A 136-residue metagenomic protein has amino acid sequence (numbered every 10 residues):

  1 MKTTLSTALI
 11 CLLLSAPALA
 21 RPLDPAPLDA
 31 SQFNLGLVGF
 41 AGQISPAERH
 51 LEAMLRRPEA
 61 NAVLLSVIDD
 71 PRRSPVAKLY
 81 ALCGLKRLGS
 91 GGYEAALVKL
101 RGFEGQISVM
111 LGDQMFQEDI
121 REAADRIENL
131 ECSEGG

Functional and structural regions predicted by a protein language model:
M1-L5: Positively charged n-region of N-terminal signal peptides that target proteins for export
T7-A16: Bacterial N-terminal signal peptides
R21-P27, A124-G136: Terminal, non-catalytic domain-edge segments
R21-Q32, R57-I68, S90-E104: Amphipathic alpha-helical scaffolding segments comprising HEAT/armadillo-like alpha-solenoid repeats
L35-R56, K78-L88, V109-E131: Structural detector for internal amphipathic alpha-helices that build alpha-solenoid repeat scaffolds
R73-P75, Q106: Alpha-helix N-cap/helix-start positions at coil->helix boundaries
E104-S108, G136: Acidic interaction surfaces
